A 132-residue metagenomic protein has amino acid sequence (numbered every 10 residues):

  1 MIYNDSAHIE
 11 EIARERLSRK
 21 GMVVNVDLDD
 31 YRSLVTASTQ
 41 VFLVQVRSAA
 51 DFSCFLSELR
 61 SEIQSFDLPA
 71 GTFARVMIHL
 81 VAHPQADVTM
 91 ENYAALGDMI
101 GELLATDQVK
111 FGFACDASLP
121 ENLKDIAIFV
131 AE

Functional and structural regions predicted by a protein language model:
M1-E132: Tubulin/FtsZ superfamily GTPase core signature
